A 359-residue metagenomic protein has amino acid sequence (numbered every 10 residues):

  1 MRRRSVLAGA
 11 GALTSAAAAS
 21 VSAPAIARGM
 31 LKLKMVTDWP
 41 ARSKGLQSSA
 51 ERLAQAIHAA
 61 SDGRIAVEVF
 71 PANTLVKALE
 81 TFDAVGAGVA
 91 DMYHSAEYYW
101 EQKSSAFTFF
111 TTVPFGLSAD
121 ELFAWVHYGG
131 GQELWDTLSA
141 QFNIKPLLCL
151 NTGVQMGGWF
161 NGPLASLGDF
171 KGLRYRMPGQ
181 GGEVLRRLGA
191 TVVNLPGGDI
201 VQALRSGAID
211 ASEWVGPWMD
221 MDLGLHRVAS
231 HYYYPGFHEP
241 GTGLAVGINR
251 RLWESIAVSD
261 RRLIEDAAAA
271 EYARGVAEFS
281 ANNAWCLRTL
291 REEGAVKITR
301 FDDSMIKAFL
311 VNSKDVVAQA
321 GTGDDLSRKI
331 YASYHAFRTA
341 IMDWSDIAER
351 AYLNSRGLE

Functional and structural regions predicted by a protein language model:
R2-S20, P24-L122, Q132-E133, T137-E359: N-terminal secretory/targeting leader peptides
H127-G130: Core domains of carbohydrate- and sulfate-ester-processing enzymes
